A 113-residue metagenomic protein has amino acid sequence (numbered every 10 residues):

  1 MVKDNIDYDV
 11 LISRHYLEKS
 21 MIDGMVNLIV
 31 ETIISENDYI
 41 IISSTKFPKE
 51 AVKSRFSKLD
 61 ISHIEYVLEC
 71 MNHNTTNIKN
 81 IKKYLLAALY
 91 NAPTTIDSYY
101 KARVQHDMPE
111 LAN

Functional and structural regions predicted by a protein language model:
M1-N113: Electrostatic interaction modules used in gene-expression and signaling proteins
